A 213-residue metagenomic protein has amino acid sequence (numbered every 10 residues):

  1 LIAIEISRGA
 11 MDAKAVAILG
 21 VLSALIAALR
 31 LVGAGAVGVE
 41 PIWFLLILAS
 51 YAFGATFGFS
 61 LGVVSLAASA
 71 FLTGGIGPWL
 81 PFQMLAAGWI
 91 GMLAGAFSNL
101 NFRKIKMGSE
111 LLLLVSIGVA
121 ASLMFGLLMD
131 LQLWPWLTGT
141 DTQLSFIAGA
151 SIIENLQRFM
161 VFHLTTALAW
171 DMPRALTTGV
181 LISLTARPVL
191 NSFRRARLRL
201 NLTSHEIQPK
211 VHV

Functional and structural regions predicted by a protein language model:
L1-L48: Hydrophobic transmembrane alpha-helices
A3-I4, I42-G58, L93-F97: Generic transmembrane alpha-helix motif of multi-pass integral membrane proteins
D12-A15, A55-S60, K106-L111: Membrane-helix interface segments
G20, A24, F44, L48 (+9 more regions): Residue-level signature of the transmembrane alpha-helical core of multi-pass small-molecule transporters
I26, S50, I90-N99, A186 (+1 more regions): Hydrophobic transmembrane alpha-helices
A28, V32, Y51-F53, M124 (+1 more regions): Transmembrane helix irregularities
A28-I42, V63-S98, L112: Interfacial aromatic-anchored transmembrane helix boundaries in multi-pass membrane proteins
G35, E40-P41, I76, L80-P81 (+1 more regions): Membrane-embedded alpha-helical hairpins and interfacial helices in multi-pass inner-membrane proteins
